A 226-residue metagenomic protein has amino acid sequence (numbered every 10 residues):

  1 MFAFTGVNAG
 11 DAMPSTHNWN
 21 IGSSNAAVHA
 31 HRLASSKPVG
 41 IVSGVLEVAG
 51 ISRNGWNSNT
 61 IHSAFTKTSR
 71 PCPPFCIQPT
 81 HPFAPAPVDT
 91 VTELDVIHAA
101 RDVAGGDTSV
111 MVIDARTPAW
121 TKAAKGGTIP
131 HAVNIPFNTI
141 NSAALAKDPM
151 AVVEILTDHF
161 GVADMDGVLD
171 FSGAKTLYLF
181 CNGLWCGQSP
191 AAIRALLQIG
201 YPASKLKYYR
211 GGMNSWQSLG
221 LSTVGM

Functional and structural regions predicted by a protein language model:
F4-A9: Sec/Tat signal peptide C-region and signal peptidase I cleavage site
G10-G126: Flexible, polar/low-complexity N-terminal or interdomain linker segments that lie immediately upstream of folded
A84-K175: Positively charged, proline/Ser/Thr-rich regional signature most characteristic of the Rhodanese/CDC25-like
E93, L219-M226: Active-site neighborhoods of enzymes that stabilize oxyanions during catalysis
R101, G105, L197-Y201, Q217-L221: Sec-exported extracytoplasmic/periplasmic mature domains
T117-T121, T139-S142, G183-G187, G212-W216: Solvent-exposed loop/turn segments at secondary-structure junctions within structured extracellular/periplasmic domains
A123-A124, Q188-R194, S218-L219: A short acidic (Asp/Glu
V153-M213: Catalytic cysteine-centered active loop of the rhodanese-like fold, especially the PTP/DSP P-loop
